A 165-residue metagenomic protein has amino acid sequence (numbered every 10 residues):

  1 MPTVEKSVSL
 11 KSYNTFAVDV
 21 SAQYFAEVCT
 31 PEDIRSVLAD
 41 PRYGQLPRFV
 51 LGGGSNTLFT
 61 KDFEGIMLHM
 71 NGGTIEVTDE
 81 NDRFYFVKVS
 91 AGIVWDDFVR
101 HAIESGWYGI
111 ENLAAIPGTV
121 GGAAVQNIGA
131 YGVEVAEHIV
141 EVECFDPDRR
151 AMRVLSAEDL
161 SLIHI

Functional and structural regions predicted by a protein language model:
P2-H138, V142, D146-D148: Anion-binding (especially nucleotide phosphate/pyrophosphate-binding) glycine-rich loop and adjoining beta-alpha core
V154-S161: A short, charged helix-loop
I163-I165: Conserved small/polar residues in nucleotide/adenosyl-binding loops
